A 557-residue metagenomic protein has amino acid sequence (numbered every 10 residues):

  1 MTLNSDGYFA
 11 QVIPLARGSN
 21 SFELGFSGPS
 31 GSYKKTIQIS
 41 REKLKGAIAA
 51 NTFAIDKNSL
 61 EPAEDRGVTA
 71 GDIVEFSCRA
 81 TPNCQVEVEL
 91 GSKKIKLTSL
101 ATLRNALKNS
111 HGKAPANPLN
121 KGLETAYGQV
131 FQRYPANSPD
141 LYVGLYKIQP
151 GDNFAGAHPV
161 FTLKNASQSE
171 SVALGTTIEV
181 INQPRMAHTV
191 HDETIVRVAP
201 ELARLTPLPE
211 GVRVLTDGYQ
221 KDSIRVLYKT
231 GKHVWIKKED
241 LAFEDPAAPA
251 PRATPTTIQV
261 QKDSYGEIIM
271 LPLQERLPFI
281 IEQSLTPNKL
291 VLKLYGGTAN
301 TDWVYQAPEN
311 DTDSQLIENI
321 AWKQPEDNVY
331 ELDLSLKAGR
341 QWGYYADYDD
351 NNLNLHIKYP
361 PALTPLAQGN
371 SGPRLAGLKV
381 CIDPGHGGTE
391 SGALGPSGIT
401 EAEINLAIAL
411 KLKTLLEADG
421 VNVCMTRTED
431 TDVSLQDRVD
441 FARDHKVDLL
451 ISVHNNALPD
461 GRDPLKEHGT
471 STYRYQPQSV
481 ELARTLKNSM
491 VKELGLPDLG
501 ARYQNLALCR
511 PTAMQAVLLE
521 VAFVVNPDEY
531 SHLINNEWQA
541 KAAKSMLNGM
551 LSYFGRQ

Functional and structural regions predicted by a protein language model:
T2-G91, L100-K379: Signal-peptide-cleaved, periplasmic/extracellular N-terminal interaction regions immediately downstream of the signal
S21, L406-K413, Q436-V439, V447 (+6 more regions): Extracytoplasmic/secreted envelope proteins and their assembly/folding machinery, especially bacterial periplasmic
V68, L202, L208, I399-A407 (+3 more regions): Soluble non-cytosolic domains of exported or imported proteins
D217, Q274, K337-G339, K411-N422 (+5 more regions): Structured segments of extracytoplasmic/periplasmic soluble domains in secreted or envelope-associated proteins
P360-F441, H445-L449, P459-R462, K466-H468: Active-site histidine-acidic residue metal-binding/catalytic motifs, centered on HxH/HExxH-like signatures
H445, L449-D460, S471-R474, G500-Q557: Active-site-adjacent mobile loop/cap segments within catalytic or ligand-binding domains
P477-R502, T512: Active-site-adjacent substrate-binding region of metalloamidase/peptidase-like peptide-processing proteins
